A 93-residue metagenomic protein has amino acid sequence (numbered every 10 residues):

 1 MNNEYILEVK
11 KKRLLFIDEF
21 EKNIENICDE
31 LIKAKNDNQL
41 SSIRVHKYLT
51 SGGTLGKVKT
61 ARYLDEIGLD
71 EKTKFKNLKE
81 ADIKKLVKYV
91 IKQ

Functional and structural regions predicted by a protein language model:
M1-G52: Long, highly charged, low-complexity intrinsically disordered interaction regions that mediate electrostatic DNA/RNA
N26, E71-K74: Intrinsic-disorder/low-complexity, polar/charged segments
L31-T54, L64-K72, E80-D82, I91: Extended, structured, electrostatic nucleic-acid-contact surfaces
N77: Basic, nucleic-acid-binding surfaces and adjacent catalytic neighborhoods in DNA/RNA-processing proteins
V87: Short helix-start
